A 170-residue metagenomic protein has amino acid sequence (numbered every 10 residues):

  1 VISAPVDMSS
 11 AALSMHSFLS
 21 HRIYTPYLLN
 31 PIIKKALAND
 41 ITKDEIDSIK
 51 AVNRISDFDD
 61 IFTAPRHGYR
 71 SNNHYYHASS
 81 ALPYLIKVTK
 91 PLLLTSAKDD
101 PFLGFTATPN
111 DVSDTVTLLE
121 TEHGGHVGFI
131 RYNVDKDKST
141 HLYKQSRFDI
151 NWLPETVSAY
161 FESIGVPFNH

Functional and structural regions predicted by a protein language model:
V1-H67: Alpha/beta-hydrolase-fold enzymes
A11-L13, F105-A107, F129-N133: Short conserved micro-motifs at the rims of enzyme active sites and ligand-binding pockets
S14-L19, P109-D111, V134-D137: Short secondary-structure boundary/capping segments
H77-T89: The feature captures the conserved acid-bearing segment of alpha/beta-hydrolase catalytic domains
L82, K98-P101, H123-G125: Acidic beta-to-alpha connecting loop that harbors the catalytic carboxylate
V88, L93-S96: Short beta-strand/loop motif that positions the catalytic acidic residue of the alpha/beta-hydrolase fold
G104-T117, T121: Conserved loop-alpha-helix segment in the C-terminal half of the alpha/beta-hydrolase fold that carries the catalytic
E122-H170: Catalytic active-site module of serine/aspartate enzymes centered on a nucleophile-bearing elbow/loop
